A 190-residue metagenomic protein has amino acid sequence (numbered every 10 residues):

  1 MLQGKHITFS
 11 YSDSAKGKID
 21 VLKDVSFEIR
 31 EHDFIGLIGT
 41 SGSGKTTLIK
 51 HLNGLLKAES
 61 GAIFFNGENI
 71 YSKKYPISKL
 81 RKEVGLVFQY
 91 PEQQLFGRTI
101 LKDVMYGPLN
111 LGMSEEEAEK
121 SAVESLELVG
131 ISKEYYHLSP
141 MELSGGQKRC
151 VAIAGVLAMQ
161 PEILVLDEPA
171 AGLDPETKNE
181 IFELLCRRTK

Functional and structural regions predicted by a protein language model:
I38-T40: The feature captures the beta-strand-to-loop junction immediately N-terminal to the Walker
N53: Helix-to-loop junction immediately C-terminal to a conserved catalytic motif
A62-K79: ABC ATPase NBD Q-loop/coupling interface
E116-E134: Conserved ABC ATPase "signature" region
S139-L143, Q147: Conserved ABC ATPase signature
Q160: Conserved catalytic motifs of ABC-family nucleotide-binding domains
L164-D167: Catalytic Walker B motif of ABC-type/P-loop ATPase nucleotide-binding domains
